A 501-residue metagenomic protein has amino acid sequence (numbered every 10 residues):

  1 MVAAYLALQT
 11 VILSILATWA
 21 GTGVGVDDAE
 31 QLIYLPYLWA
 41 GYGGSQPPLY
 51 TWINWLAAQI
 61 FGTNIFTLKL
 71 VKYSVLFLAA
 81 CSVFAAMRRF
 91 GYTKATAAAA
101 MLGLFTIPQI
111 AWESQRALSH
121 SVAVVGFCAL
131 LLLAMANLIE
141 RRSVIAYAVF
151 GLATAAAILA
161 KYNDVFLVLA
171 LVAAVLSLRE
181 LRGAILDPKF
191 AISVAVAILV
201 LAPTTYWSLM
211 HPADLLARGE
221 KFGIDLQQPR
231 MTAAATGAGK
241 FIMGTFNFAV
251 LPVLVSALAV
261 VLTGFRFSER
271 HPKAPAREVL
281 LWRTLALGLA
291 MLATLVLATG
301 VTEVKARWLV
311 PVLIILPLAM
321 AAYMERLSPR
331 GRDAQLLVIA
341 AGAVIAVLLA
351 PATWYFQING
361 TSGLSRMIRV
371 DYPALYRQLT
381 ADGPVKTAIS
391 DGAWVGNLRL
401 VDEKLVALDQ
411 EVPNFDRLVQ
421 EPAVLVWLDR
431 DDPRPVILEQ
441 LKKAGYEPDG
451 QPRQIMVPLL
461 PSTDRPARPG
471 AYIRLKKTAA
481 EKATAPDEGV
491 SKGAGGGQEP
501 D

Functional and structural regions predicted by a protein language model:
L6-L8, A100-Q109, T154, I158: Short helix- or helix-capping micro-motifs that position conserved polar/aromatic residues at function-defining sites
L16-L32, Y42-N54, G62-T67, P212 (+1 more regions): Extracytoplasmic catalytic/substrate-binding loops of multi-pass membrane glycan-assembly enzymes
L70-G91, G103-T106, A111, A129-A134: Transmembrane-helix motifs of polytopic, lipid-linked glycan transferases
E113-A123: Short acidic/glycine- and proline-prone juxtamembrane loop motifs at membrane-interface regions of multi-pass membrane
L131-V149, M324: Membrane-interface transmembrane helices that cradle and orient dolichyl/undecaprenyl
V168-R277: Transmembrane-lumen/periplasm boundary regions of multi-pass, lipid-linked membrane glycan transferases
T299-A306, P329-G383, G392-L408, D432 (+1 more regions): Membrane-proximal, lumen/periplasm-facing interface regions of secretory-pathway glyco- and lipid-modifying enzymes
F415-D501: Aromatic/acidic, Gly/Pro-rich catalytic loop(s) in extracytoplasmic/lumenal soluble domains of multi-pass membrane
